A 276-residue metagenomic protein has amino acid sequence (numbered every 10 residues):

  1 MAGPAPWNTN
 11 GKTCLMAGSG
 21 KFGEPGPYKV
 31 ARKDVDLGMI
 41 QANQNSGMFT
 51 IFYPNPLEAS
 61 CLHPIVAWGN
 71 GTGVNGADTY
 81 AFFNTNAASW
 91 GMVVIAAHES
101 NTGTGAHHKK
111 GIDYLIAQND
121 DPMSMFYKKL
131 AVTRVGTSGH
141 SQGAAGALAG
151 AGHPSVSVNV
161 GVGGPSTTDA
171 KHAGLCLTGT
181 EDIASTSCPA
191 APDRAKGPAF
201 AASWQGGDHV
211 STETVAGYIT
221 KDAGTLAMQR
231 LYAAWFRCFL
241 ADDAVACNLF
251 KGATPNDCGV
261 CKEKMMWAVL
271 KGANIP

Functional and structural regions predicted by a protein language model:
G3-C61: N-terminal cap/lid segment of alpha/beta-hydrolase-fold proteins
P56-L62, A106-A145: Gly/Ser-rich "nucleophile elbow"/oxyanion-hole loop immediately N-terminal to the catalytic nucleophile in hydrolases
C61-G71: Short beta-strand element of the alpha/beta-hydrolase
A77-A96: Short amphipathic alpha-helix adjacent to the substrate-entry channel of hydrolases
P154-P165, H172: A conserved short beta-strand
A170-A234, C238-L240: Active-site-adjacent alpha-helix of alpha/beta-hydrolase-fold enzymes
D222-C247, E263-P276: Catalytic active-site module of serine/aspartate enzymes centered on a nucleophile-bearing elbow/loop
